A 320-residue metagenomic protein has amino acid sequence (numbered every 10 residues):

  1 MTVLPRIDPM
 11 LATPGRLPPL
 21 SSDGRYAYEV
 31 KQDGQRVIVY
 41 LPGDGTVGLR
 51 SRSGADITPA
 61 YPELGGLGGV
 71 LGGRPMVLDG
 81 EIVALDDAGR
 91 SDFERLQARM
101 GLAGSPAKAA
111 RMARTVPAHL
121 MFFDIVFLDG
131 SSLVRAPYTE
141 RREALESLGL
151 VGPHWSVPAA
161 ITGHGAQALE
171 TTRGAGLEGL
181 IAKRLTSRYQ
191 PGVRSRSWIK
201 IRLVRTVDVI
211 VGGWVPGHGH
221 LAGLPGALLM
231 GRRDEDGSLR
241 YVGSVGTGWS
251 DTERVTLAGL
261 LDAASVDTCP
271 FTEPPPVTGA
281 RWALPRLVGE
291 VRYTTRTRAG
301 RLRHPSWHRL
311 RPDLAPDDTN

Functional and structural regions predicted by a protein language model:
M1-N320: Catalytic cores of nucleic-acid ligases and guanylyltransferases
